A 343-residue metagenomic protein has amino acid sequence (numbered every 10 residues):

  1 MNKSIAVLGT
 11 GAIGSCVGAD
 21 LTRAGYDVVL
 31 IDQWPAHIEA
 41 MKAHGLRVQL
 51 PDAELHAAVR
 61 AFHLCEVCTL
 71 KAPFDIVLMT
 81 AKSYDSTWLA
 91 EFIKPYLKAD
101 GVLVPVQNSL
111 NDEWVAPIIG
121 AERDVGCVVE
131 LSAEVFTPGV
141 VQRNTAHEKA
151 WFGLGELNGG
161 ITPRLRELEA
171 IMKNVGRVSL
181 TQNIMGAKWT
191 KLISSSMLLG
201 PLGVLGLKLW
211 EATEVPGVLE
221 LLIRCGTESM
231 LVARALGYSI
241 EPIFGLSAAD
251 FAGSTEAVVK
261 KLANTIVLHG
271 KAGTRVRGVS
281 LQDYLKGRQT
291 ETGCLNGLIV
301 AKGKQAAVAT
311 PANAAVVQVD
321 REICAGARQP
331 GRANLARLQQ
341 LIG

Functional and structural regions predicted by a protein language model:
M1-A53: NAD(P)+-binding Rossmann beta1-loop-alpha1 motif at the extreme N-terminus of oxidoreductases
N2, I223-G343: NAD(P)-dependent Rossmann-like dehydrogenase/reductase catalytic/cofactor-binding core
L30, L78, P105: Conserved SAM-binding loop
A57-L97: Rossmann-like NAD(P)-binding element
A72, V106, L110-M197, L202-L205: Rossmann-fold dinucleotide-binding core
K98-V102, E122: A short helix->loop->beta-strand "cap" motif at the edges of active sites that frequently abuts
M185-T213, G217-L231: Active-site-proximal catalytic alpha-helix in oxidoreductases
